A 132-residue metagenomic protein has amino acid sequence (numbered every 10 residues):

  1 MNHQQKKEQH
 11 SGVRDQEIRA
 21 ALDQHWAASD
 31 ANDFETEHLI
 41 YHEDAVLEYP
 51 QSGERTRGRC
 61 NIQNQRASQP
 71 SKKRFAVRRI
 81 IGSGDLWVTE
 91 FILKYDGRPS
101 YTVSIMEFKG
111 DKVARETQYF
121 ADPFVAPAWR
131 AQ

Functional and structural regions predicted by a protein language model:
M1-L39, E43, A131-Q132: Short, low-complexity N-terminal intrinsically disordered segments enriched in polar/charged residues
N2-V13, Q63-Q132: A beta-strand edge to alpha-helix "cap/lid" segment located at domain peripheries
D15, F34-G84: A solvent-exposed, acidic/Ser-Thr-rich amphipathic alpha-helical stretch
I18, L22, R59-I62, P99: A structural signal for well-ordered alpha-helical scaffolds and beta->alpha junctions
H25, L47-E48, E90: Alpha-helix C-capping/helix-to-loop hinge sites
A28, E35-T36, S52, D96 (+1 more regions): Hydrophobic alpha-helical elements and their junctions with loops/disorder across both membrane and soluble proteins
D30, A45, Y95-G97: Flexible interhelical turns and helix-capping residues at alpha-helix boundaries within structured domains
